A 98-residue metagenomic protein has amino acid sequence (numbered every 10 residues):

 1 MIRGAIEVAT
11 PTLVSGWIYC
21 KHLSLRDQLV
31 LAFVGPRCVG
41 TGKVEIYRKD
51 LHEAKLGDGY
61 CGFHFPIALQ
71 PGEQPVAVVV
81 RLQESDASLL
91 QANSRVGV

Functional and structural regions predicted by a protein language model:
M1-V98: Basic, ligand-binding patches in group-transfer machinery, especially extracytoplasmic/periplasmic segments
